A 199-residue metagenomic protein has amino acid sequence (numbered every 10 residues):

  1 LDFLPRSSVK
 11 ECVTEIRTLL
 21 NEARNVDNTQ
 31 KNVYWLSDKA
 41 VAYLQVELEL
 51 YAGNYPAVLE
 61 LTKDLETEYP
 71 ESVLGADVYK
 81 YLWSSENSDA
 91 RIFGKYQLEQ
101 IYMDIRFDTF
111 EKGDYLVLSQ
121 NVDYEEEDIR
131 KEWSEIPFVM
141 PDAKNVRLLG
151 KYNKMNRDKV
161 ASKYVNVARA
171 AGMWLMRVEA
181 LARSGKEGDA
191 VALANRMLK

Functional and structural regions predicted by a protein language model:
L1-M173, R183-D189: Structured, solvent-exposed acidic/aromatic patches
